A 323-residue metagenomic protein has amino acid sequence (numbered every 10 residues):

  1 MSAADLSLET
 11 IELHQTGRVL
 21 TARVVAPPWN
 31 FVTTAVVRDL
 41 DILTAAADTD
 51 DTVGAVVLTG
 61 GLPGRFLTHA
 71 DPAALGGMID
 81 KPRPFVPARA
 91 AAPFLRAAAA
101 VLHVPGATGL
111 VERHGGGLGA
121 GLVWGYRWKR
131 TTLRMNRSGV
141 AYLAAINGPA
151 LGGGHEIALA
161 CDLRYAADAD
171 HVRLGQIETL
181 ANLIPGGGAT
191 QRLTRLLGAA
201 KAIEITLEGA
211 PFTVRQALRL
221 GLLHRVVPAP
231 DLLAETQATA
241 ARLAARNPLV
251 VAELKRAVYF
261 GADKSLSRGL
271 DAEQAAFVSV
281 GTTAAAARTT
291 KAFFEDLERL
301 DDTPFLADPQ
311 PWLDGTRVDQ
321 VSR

Functional and structural regions predicted by a protein language model:
M1-F66, G76-G77: Conserved CoA-thioester-binding segment of acyl-CoA-metabolizing enzymes
M1-G17, P63-R65, G209-V214, A234 (+1 more regions): C-terminal alpha-helix plus adjacent terminal tail
D39, L43-A46, R127-G139: Catalytic-core regions built around general acid/base machinery
G60-R130: Glycine- (often His-adjacent) and acidic-residue-rich active-site loop that binds/positions the CoA thioester
G125, K129, G152, P211: Glycine-rich phosphate-binding loop at the start of an alpha helix
T131, M135-G139, A145, L151-I205 (+2 more regions): CoA-thioester-processing core
Y165-A167, L223-L233: Short acidic-hydrophobic, aromatic-tinged amphipathic segments that line or gate anion-handling sites
